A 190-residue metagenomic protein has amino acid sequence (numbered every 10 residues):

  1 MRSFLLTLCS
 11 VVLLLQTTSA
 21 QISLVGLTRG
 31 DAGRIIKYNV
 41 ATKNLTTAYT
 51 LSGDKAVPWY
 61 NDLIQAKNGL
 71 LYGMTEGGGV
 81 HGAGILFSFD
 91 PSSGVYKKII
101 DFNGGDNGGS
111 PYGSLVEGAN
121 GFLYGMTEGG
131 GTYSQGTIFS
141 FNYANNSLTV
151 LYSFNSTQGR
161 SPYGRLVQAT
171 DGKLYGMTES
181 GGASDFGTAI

Functional and structural regions predicted by a protein language model:
F4-V12, Q16-I190: Extracellular beta-propeller repeat domains
